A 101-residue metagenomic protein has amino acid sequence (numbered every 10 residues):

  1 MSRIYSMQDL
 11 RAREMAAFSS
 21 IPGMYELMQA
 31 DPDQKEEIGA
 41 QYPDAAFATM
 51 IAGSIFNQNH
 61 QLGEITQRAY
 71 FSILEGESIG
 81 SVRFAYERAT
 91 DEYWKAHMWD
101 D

Functional and structural regions predicted by a protein language model:
M1-D101: Charged interaction scaffolds used for protein-protein
